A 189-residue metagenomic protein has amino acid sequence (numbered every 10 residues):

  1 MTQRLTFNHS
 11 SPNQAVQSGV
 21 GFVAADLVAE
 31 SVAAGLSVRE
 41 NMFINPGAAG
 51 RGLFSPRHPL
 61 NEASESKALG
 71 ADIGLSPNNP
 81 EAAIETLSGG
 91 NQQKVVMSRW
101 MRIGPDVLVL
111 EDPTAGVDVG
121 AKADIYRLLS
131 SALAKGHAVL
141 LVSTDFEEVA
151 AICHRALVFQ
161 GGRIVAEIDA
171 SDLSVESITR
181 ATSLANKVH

Functional and structural regions predicted by a protein language model:
M1-H189: Glycine-rich phosphate-binding loops of nucleotide-dependent enzymes
